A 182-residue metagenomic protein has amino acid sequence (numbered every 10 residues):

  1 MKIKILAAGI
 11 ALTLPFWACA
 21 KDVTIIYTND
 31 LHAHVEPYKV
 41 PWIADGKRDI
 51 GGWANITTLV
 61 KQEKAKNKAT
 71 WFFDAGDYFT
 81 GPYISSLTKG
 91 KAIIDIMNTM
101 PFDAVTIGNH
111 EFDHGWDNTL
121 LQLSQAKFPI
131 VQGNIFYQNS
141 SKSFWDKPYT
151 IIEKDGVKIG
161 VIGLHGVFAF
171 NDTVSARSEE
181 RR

Functional and structural regions predicted by a protein language model:
K2-C19: Gram-negative bacterial Sec-dependent N-terminal signal peptides
C19-R182: Acidic, metal/ion-coordinating pockets
